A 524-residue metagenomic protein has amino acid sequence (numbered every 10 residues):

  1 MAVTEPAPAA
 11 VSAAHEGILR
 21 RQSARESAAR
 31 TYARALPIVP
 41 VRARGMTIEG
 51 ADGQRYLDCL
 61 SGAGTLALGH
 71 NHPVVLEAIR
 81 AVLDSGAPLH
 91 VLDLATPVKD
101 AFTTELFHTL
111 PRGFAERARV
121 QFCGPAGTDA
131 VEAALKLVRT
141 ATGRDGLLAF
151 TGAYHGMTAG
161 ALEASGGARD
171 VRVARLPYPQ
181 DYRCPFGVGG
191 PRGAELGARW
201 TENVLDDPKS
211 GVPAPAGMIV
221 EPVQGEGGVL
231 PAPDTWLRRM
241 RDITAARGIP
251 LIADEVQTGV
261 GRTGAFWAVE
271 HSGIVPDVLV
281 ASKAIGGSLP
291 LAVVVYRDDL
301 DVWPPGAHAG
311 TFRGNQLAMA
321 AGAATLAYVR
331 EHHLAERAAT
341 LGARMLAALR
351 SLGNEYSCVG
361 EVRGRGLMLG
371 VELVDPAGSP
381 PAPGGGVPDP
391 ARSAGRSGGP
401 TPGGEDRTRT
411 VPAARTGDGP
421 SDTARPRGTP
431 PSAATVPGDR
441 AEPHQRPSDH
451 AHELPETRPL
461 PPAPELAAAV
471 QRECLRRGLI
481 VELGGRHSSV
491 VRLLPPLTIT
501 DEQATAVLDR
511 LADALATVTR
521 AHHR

Functional and structural regions predicted by a protein language model:
A2-R524: Conserved N-terminal phosphate-binding loop of PLP-dependent enzymes in the Aspartate aminotransferase
